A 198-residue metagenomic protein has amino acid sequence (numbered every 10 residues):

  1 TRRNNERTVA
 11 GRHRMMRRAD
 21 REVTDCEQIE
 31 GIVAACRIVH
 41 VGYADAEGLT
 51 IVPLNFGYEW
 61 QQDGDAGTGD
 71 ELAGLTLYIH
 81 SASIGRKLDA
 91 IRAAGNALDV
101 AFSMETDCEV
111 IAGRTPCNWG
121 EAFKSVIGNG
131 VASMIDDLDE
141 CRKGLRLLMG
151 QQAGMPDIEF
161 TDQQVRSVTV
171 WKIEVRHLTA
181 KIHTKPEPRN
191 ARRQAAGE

Functional and structural regions predicted by a protein language model:
R2-R18, D107-E198: Charged, gly/pro-rich active-site loop segments
A10-G74: An N-terminal domain-cap segment
R17-R21, C26, E30, R86-D89 (+5 more regions): Anion-coordinating catalytic cores for phosphoryl-, nucleotidyl-, and glycosidic chemistry
A34, I84, A93-V100, R146-G154: Short, intrinsically disordered, mixed-charge
R37-V39, V52, A73-L75, N96-F102 (+2 more regions): A generic structural signal for short beta-strands and their flanking turns/coil linkers
G57-V110: A short mixed-secondary-structure module that forms the rim of ligand-binding clefts
